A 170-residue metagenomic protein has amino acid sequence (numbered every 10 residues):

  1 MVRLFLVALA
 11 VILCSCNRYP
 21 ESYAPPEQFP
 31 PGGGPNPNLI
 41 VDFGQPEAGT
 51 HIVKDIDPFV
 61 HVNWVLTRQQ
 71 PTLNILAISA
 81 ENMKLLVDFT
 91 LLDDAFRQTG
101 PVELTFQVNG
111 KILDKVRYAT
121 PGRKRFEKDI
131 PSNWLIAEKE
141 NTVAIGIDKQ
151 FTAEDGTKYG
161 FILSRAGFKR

Functional and structural regions predicted by a protein language model:
V2-V7: Sec-dependent signal peptide recognition, specifically the positively charged N-region followed immediately by
I12-S15: C-terminal motif of bacterial Sec signal peptides marking the signal peptidase cleavage site
N17-A80, D94-Q98, G146, F151-K169: Glycan-recognition and processing domains
N17-Y19, L104-V108, K124-R125, R165: Catalytic cores of nucleotide-enabled group-transfer and carboxylate-activating enzymes in metabolic and assembly-line
N82-K84, P101-E103, K115: Exposed beta-strand and adjacent loop surfaces of beta-rich binding modules that mediate intermolecular recognition
M83-F89, F106, K124-F126, W134-T152: Short, well-structured beta-strand segments within conserved domains
R97-I112: Short, surface-exposed beta-strand/strand-loop-strand elements in extracellular ectodomains
K111-I136: Extracellular carbohydrate recognition and processing domains and analogous Trp-centered ligand-binding platforms
